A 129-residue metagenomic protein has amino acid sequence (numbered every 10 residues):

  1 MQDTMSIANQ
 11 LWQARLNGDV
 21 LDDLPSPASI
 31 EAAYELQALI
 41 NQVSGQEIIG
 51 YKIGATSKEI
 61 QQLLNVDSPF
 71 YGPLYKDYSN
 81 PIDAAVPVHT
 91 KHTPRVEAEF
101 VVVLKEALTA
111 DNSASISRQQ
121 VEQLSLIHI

Functional and structural regions predicted by a protein language model:
Q2-I116: Extended, compositionally biased flexible segments
I127-I129: Conserved small/polar residues in nucleotide/adenosyl-binding loops
